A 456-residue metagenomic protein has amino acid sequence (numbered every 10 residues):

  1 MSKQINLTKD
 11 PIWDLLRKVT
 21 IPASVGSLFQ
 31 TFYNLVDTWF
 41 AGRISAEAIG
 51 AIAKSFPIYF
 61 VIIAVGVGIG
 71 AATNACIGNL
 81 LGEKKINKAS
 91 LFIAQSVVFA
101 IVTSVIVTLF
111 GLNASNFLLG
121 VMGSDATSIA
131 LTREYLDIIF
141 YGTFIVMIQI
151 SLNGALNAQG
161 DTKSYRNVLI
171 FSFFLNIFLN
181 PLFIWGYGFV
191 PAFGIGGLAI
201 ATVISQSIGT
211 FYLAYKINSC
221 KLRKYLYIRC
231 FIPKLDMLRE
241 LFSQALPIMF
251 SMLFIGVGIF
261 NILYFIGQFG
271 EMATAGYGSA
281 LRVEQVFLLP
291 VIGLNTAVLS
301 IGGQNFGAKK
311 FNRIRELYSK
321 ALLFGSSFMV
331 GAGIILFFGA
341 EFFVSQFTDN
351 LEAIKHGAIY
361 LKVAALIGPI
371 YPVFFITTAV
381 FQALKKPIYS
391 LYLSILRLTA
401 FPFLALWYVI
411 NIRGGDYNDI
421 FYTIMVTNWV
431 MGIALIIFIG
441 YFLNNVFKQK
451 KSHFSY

Functional and structural regions predicted by a protein language model:
M1-T20, I77-F144, V190-L246, G302-I367 (+1 more regions): Short alpha-helical transmembrane segments in multi-pass integral membrane proteins
L7-W39, R43-I44, F60-A72, C76 (+6 more regions): N-terminal transmembrane alpha-helices
K18-D37, I138, S172, S205-G209 (+4 more regions): Transmembrane helical elements of multi-pass membrane transporters/channels
A23, S27, T38-W39, A75 (+15 more regions): Transmembrane alpha-helix boundary and packing residues in multipass membrane permease domains and related
L28, F32-G50, L119-A126, I184-F193 (+4 more regions): Helix-terminus/linker motif at the lipid-water interface of multi-pass membrane proteins
V36, A72, L109, N113-F117 (+13 more regions): Transmembrane alpha-helix boundary/anchor motif
I49-L109, V146-G160, S164-Y165, G276-A340 (+1 more regions): Small-residue-rich hydrophobic transmembrane alpha-helices
G70, N74, I139-A158, Y165-N176 (+5 more regions): Short runs within selected transmembrane alpha-helices of multi-pass transporters and secretion channels
